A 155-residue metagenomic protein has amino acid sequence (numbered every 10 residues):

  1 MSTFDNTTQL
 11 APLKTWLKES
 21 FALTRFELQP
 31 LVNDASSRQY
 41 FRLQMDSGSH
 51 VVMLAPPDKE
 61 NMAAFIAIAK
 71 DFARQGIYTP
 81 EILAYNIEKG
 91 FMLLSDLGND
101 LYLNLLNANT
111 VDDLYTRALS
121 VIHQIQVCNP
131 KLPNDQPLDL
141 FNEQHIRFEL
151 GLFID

Functional and structural regions predicted by a protein language model:
M1-T3, L138-D139: Charged, low-complexity surface segments at secondary-structure and domain boundaries
S2-F26: Juxta-kinase regulatory segment immediately upstream of eukaryotic protein kinase catalytic domains
D5-N6, Q29-V32, N142-Q144: Alpha-helical interaction segments
N6, S36, D58-N61: Alpha-helix N-cap/loop-to-helix initiation residues
L23-F41: ATP-binding glycine-rich phosphate-binding loop
F41-F148, L152: ATP-binding pocket architecture of kinase catalytic cores
D155: Conserved P-loop NTPase mechanochemical-coupling segment
